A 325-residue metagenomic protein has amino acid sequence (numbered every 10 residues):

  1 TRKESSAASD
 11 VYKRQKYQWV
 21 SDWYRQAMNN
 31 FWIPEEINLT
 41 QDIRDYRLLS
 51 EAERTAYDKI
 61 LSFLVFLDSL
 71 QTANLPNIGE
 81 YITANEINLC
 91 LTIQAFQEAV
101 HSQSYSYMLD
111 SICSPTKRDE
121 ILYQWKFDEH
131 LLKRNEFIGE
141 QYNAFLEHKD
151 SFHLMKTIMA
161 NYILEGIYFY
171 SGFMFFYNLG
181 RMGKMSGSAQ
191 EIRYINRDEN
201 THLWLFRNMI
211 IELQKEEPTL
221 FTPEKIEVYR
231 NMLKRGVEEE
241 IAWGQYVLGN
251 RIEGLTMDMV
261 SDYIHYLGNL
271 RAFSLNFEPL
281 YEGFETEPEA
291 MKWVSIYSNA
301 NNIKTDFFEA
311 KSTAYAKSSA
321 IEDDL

Functional and structural regions predicted by a protein language model:
T1-A8, Y12: Single conserved hydrophobic/aromatic residue that forms the stacking wall/gate of nucleotide- or nucleobase-binding
D10-L64, L75: Internal amphipathic alpha-helical repeat/solenoid segments
T40-F63, E80, I121-I163, G180-S186 (+2 more regions): Acidic/His metal-coordination segments adjacent to aromatic residues that form catalytic metal sites in metalloenzymes
S50-Y81, V100-Q103, L154-L179, T201-L205: Alpha-helical bundle segments that constitute or directly flank the non-heme di-iron/ferroxidase center
Q71, N77-L146: Long, hydrophobic, well-ordered secondary-structure blocks that form the structural core and pocket-lining surfaces
N77-L89, S111-D119, F145-K156, M174-Y194 (+2 more regions): Inter-helical turn/loop segments and adjacent helix faces that build the functional surface of alpha-helical bundle
I93-S111, H130, F137, L164-M174 (+3 more regions): Alpha-helical scaffold segments in carbohydrate-active enzymes
P218-L325: Extended, helix-rich structural scaffolds rather than catalytic motifs
